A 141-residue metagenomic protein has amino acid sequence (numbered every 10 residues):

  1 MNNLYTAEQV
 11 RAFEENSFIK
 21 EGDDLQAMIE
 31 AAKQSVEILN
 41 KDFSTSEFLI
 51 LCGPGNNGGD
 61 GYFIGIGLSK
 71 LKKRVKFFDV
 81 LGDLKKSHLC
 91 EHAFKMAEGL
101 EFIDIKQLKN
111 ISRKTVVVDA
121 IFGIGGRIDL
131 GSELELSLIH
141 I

Functional and structural regions predicted by a protein language model:
M1-S44: Positively charged, low-complexity intrinsically disordered leader regions
M1-Y5, F43-L51, N56-I139: Glycine-rich phosphate/dinucleotide-binding loop and adjoining beta-alpha-beta core of small-molecule
